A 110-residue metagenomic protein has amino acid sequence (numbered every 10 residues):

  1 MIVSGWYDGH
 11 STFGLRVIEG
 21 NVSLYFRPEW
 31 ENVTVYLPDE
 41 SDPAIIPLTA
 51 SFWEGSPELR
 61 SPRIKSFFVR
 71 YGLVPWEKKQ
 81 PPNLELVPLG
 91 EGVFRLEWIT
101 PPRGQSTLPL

Functional and structural regions predicted by a protein language model:
M1-L110: Acidic, low-complexity intrinsically disordered regions
